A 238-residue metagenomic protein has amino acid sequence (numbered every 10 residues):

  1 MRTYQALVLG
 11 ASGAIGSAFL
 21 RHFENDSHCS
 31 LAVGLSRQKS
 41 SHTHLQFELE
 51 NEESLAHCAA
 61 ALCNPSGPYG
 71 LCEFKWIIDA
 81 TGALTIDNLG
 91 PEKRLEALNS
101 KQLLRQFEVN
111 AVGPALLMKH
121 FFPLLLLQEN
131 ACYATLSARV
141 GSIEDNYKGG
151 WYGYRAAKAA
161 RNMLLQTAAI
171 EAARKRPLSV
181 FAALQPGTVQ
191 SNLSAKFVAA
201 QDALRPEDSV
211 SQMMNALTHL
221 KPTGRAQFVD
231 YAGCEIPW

Functional and structural regions predicted by a protein language model:
L9-N25: N-terminal Rossmann NAD(P)H-binding glycine-rich loop of SDR-like oxidoreductase domains
R37-H57: Rossmann-fold cofactor-recognition segment
P68-G70, H120-E129, K175: A short helix-coil junction within the Rossmann-fold of NAD(P)-dependent oxidoreductases
I78, A134, F181-L184, S194: Hydrophobic structural elements of the Rossmann-like NAD(P)H-binding subdomain that define the short-chain
A83-D87, P91-F107, L127-K175: Catalytic loop of short-chain dehydrogenase/reductase
A115, A159-I170, E207-M214: Conserved active-site helix of classical SDR/Rossmann-fold NAD(P)-dependent CH-OH oxidoreductases
S179, A183, S191, V198-W238: C-terminal helical subdomain
